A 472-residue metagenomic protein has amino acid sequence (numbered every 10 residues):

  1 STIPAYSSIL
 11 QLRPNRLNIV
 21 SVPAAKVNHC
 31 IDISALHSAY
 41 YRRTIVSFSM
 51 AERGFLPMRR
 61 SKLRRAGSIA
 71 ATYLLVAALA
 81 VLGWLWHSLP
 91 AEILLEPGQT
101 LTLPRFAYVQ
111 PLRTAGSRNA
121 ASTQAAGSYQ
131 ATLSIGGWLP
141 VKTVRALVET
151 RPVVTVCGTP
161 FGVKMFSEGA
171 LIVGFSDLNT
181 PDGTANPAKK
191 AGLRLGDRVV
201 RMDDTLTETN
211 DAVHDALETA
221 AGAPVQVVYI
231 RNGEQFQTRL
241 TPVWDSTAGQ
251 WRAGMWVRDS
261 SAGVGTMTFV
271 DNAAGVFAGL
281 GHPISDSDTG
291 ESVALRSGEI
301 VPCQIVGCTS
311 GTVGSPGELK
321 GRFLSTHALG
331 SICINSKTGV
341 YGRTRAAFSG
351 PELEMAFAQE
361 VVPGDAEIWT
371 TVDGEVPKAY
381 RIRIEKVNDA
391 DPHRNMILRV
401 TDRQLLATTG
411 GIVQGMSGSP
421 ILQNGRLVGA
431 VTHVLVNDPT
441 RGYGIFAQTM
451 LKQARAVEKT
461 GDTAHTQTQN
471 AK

Functional and structural regions predicted by a protein language model:
S1, S7-L10, V20-V22, V27-I33 (+2 more regions): Short terminal hydrophobic/aromatic SLiMs and anchors at protein ends
A51-E52, P57-R59, R113-V156, C333-Y380: Interdomain regulatory linker/hinge segments that flank or connect interaction modules in polarity/junction/synaptic
G67-W84: Hydrophobic membrane-insertion alpha-helices, especially the h-region of bacterial N-terminal signal peptides
S122-Q124, R201-E234, D438-T440, I445-Q448: PDZ domains, with a preference for the canonical peptide-binding region formed by the helix
L133-I135, K142-R151, H214-G254, N470-A471: PDZ-domain C-terminal substructure recognizer with occasional recognition of PDZ-binding tails
T184-R198, A221, G411-G415: A short glycine-leucine-enriched loop at secondary-structure breakpoints that most characteristically corresponds
A188-D211, I421-N424, V428-H433: Conserved PDZ fold ligand-binding element
T241-Q414, Q423-N424, T432, D438-Q453 (+1 more regions): Serine endopeptidase catalytic core focused on the charge-relay Asp
